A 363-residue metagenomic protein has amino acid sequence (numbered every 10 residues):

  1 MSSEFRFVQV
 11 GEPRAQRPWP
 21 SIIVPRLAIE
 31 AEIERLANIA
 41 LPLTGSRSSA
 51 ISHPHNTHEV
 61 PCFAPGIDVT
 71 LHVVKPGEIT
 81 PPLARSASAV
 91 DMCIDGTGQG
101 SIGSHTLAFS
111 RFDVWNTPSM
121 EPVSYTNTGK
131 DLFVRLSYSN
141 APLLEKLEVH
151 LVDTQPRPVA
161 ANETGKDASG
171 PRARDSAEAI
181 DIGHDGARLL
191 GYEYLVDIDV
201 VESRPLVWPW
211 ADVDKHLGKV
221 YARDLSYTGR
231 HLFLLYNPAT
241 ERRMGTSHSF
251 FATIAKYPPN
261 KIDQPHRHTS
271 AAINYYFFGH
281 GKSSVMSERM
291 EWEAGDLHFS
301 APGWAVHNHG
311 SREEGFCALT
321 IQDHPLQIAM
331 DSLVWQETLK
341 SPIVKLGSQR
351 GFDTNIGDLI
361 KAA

Functional and structural regions predicted by a protein language model:
M1-A28, E241-R242, Q264, A271-A363: C-terminal functional regions that serve as terminal interaction/effector modules
M1-P65, A161-S249, V334, K345-A363: A short, N-terminal "cap"/entry segment at the start of jelly-roll beta-barrel domains of the cupin/DSBH fold
S48-H58, D68-R85, L234-E241, F251-R267 (+2 more regions): Conserved short histidine dyad/triad with adjacent acidic residue
E59-A64, G77-S86, N127-D131, R243-G245 (+3 more regions): Short, low-complexity cationic-aromatic patches
K75, I79-R111, T117-E121, R267-A294: A short beta-strand-loop-beta hairpin characteristic of the jelly-roll/cupin
P76, A108-G129, R135-A141, W292-E314 (+1 more regions): Conserved metal-binding segment of the jelly-roll/cupin
Y125-A177: Contiguous mid-protein beta-loop-alpha structural module that forms a pocket-lining wall or clamp of enzyme active
G218-R267, I273, G279, E288 (+1 more regions): Structured core of small recognition/catalytic domains
